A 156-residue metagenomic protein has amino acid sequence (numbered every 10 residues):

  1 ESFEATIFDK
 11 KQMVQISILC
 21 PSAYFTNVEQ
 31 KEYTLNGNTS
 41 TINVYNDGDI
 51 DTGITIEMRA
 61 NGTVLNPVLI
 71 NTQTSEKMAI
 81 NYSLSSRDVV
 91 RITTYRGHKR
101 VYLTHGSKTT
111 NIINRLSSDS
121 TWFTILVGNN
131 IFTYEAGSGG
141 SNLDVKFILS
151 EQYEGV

Functional and structural regions predicted by a protein language model:
E1-Y24: Short beta-strand and beta-hairpin "edge-sheet" elements
T26-V156: Intrinsically disordered, low-complexity segments enriched in serine, threonine, and glycine
